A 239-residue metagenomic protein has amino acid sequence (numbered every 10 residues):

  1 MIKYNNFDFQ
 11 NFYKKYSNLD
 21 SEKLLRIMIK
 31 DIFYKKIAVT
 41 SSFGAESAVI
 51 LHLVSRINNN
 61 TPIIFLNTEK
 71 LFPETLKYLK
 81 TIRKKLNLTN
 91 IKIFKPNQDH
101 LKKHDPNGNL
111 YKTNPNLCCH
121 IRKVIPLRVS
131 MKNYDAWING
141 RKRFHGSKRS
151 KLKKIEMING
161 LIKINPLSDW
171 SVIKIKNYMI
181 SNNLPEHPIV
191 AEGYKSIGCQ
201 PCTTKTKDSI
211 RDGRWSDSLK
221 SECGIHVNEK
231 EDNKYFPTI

Functional and structural regions predicted by a protein language model:
M1-I239: Nucleotide-activated chemistry modules centered on ATP-dependent adenylation/adenylyltransferase
